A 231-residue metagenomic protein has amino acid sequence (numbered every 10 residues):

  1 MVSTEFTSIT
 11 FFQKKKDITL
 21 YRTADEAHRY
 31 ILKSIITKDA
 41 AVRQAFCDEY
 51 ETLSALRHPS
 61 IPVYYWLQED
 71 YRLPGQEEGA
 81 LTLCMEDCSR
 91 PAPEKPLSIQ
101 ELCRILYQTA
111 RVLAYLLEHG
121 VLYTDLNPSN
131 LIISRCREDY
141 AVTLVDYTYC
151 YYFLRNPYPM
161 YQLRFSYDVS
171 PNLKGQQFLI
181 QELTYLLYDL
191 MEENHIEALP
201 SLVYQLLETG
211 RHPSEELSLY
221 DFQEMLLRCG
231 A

Functional and structural regions predicted by a protein language model:
I9-K15: Protein kinase glycine-rich loop
K16-T52: ATP-binding glycine-rich loop module of kinase domains
E51-S60: Structural motif at the C-terminus of the N-lobe alphaC helix and the adjacent alphaC-beta4 loop of the Hanks-type
V63-L81: Short beta-strand micro-motifs within the conserved protein kinase catalytic domain, predominantly in the N-lobe
T82-R90: Short pocket-lining segment of the protein kinase catalytic domain that shapes the ATP-binding cleft
I105-L106: Activation segment signature within eukaryotic-like protein kinase domains
L116-S134: Catalytic-loop of the protein kinase fold
A141-T209: C-lobe/activation-segment region of protein kinase-like
